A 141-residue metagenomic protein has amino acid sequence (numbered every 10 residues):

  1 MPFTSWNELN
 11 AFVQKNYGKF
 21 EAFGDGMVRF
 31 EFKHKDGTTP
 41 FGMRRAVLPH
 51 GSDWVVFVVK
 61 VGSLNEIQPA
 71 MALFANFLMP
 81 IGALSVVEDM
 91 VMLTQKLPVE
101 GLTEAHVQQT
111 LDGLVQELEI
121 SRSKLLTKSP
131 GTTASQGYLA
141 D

Functional and structural regions predicted by a protein language model:
M1-N10, V59-A70, S135: Short, basic/low-complexity N-terminal boundary segments at the transition from targeting/disordered tails
M1-T38, V86, D141: Charge-rich, low-complexity N-terminal segments
K19, G42-R44, I81-A83: Short, surface-exposed charged micro-motifs
V28-V56: Glycine-rich portal/gate segments that line the openings of hydrophobic small-molecule binding cavities
G37, P49, S63, V99-G101: Short, surface-exposed beta-strand-loop junctions and turns on beta-sheet-rich folds
S52-K96: Short, internal acidic amphipathic alpha-helical interface segments that mediate docking to partner proteins
L73-M79, K96-S129: Ampiphathic alpha-helical segments that act as solvent-exposed interaction surfaces
L126-D141: Short, highly charged C-terminal tails/helix-capping segments
